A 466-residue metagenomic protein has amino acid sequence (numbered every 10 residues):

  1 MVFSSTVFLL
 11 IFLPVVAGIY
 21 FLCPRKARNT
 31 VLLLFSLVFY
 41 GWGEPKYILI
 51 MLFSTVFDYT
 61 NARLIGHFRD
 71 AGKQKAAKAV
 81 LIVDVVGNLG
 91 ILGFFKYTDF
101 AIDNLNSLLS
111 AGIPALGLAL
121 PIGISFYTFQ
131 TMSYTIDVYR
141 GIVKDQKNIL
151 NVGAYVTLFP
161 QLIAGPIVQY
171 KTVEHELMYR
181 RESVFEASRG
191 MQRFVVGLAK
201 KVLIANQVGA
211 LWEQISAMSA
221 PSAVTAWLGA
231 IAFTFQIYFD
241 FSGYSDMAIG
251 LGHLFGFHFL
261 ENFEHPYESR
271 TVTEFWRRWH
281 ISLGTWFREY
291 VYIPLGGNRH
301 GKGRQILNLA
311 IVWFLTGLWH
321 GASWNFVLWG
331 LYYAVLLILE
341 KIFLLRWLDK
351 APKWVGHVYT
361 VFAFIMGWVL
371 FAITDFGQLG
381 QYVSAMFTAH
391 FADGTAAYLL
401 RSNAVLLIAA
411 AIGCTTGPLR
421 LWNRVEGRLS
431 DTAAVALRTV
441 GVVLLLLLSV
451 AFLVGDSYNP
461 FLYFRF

Functional and structural regions predicted by a protein language model:
M1-R465: Membrane-embedded transmembrane alpha-helical bundles that form the catalytic cores of multi-pass lipid-modifying
